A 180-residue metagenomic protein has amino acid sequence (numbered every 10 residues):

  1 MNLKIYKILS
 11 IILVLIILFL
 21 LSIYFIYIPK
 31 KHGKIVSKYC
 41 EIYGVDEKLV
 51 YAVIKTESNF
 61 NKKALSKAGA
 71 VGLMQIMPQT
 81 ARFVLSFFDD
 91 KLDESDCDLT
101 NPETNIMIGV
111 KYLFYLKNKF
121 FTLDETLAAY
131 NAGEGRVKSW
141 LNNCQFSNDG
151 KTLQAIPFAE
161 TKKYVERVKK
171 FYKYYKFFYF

Functional and structural regions predicted by a protein language model:
M1-L18: N-terminal Sec-pathway targeting helices
S22-F180: Catalytic glycan-binding domains that act on GlcNAc-containing polysaccharides
